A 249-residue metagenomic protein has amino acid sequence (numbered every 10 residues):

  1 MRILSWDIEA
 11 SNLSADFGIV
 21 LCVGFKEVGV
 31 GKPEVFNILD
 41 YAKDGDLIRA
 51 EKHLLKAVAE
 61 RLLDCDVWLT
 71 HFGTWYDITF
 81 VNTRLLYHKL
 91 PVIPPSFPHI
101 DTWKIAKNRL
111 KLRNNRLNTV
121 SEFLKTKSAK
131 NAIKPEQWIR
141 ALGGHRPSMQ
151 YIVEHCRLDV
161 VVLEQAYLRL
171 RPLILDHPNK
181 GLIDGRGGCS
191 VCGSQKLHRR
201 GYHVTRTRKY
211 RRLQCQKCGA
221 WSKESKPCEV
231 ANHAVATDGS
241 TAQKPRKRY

Functional and structural regions predicted by a protein language model:
M1-F25: Entry/capping segment at the start of metal-dependent catalytic domains with acidic active-site entry clusters
G29-G31: Solvent-exposed strand-loop boundary residues in beta-sheet-rich modules
P33-T119, F123: Conserved DEDDh/DEDDy metal-dependent 3′-5′ exonuclease domain
L69, T119-G185: Acidic, Mg2+-coordinating catalytic module of metal-dependent nucleases/exonucleases that use a two-metal-ion mechanism
D184-C189, R212: Residues immediately within or flanking Cys/His clusters that coordinate Zn2+ in small zinc-binding modules
C189-C192, C215-C218: Short cysteine-rich clusters marking metal-coordination/redox-active sites
G193-L213: Short recognition patches in nucleic-acid-associated and regulatory proteins
Q216-R248: Short metal-binding segments enriched for Cys and/or His
